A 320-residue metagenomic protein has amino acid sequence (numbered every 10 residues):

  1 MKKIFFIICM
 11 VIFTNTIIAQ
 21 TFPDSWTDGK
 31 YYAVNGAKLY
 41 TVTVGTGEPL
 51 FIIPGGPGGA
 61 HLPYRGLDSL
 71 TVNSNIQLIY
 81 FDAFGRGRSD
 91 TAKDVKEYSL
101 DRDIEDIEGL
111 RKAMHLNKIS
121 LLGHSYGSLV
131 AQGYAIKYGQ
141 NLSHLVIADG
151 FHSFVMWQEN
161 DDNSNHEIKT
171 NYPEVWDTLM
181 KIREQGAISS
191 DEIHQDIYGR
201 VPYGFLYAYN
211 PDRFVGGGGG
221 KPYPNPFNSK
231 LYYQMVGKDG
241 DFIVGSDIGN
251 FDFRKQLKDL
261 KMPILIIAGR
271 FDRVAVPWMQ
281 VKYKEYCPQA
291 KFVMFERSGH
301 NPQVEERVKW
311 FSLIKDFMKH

Functional and structural regions predicted by a protein language model:
Y31-T91: Conserved HGGG/HGGXW glycine-rich cap/lid loop of the alpha/beta-hydrolase fold
D101-I119: Conserved acidic catalytic loop of the alpha/beta-hydrolase fold
N117-D161: Conserved hydrolase catalytic core segment
V146-I188: Flexible "cap/lid" loop of the alpha/beta hydrolase fold
R183-D239, Q256: Conserved alpha/beta-hydrolase catalytic His-Asp/Glu region
L260, I266-A268: Short beta-strand/loop motif that positions the catalytic acidic residue of the alpha/beta-hydrolase fold
F271-A275: Acidic catalytic loop of the alpha/beta-hydrolase fold
A290-H320: Catalytic active-site module of serine/aspartate enzymes centered on a nucleophile-bearing elbow/loop
